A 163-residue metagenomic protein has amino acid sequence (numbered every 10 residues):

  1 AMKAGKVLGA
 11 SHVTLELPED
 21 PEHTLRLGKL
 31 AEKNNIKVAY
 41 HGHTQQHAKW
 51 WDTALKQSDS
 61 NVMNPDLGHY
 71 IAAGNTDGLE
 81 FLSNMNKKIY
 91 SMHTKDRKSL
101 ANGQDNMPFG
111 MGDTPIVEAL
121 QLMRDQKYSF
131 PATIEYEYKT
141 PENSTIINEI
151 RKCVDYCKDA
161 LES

Functional and structural regions predicted by a protein language model:
A1-V62, I71-G74: Active-site acidic/histidine proton-transfer and metal-coordination neighborhood in alpha/beta enzyme cores
E32-K33, A48-P65, I71-S163: Histidine-acidic metal/acid-base catalytic patches
